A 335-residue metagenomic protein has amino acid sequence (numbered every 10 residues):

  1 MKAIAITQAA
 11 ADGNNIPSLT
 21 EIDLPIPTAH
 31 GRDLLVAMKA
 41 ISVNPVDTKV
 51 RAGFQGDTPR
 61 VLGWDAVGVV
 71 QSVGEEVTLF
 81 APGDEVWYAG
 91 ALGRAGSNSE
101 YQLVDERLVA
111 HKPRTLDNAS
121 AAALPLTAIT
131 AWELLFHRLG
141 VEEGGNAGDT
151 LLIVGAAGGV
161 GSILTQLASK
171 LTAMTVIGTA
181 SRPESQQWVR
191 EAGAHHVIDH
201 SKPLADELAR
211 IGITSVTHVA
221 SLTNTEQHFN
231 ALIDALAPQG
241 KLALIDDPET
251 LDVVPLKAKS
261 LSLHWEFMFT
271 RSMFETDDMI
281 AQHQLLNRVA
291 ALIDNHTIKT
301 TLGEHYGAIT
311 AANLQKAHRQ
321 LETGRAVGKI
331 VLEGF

Functional and structural regions predicted by a protein language model:
P25-S42, V50-A95: Glycine-rich beta-strand-centered segment in the early N-terminal region that forms part of a ligand/cofactor-binding
D65, D84-E85, Y101, T150 (+1 more regions): Residue-level marker of beta-strand positions
G93-E106: A structural motif shared across PLP-dependent enzymes of the aminotransferase-like
L124-K202: Mid-domain Rossmann-like dinucleotide-binding core that forms the NAD(H)/NADP(H) cofactor-binding site
E143-G145, V197-E266: Glycine-rich cofactor phosphate-binding loops and adjacent beta1-alpha1 units of small-molecule cofactor enzyme domains
T179-P183, L222, F267: N-terminal Rossmann-fold cofactor-binding loop
P255-H305: C-terminal substrate-binding/catalytic core of Rossmann-like NAD(P)-dependent dehydrogenases/reductases
D294-E304, Q315-F335: C-terminal capping/lid region of NAD(P)-dependent oxidoreductase domains
